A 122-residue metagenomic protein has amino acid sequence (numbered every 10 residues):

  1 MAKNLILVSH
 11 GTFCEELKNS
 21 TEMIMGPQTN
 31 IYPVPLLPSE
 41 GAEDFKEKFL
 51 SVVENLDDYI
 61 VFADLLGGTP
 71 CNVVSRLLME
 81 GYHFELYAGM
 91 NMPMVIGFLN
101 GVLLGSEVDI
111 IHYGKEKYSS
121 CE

Functional and structural regions predicted by a protein language model:
A2-F62, L66-E122: N-terminal loops that bind phosphate or other acidic moieties and the adjacent beta-alpha structural core
